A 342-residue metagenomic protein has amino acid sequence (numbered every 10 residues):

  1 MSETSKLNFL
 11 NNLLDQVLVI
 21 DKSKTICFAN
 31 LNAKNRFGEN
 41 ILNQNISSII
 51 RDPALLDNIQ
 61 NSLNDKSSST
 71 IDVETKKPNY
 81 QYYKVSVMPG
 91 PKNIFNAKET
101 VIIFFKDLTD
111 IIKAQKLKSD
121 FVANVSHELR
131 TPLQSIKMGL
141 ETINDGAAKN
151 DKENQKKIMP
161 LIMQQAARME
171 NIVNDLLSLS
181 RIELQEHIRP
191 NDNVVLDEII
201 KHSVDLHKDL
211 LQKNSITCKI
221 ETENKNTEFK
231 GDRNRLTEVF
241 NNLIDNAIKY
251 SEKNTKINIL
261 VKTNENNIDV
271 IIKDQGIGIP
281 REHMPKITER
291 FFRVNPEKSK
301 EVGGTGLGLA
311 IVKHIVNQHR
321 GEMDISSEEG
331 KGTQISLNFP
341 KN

Functional and structural regions predicted by a protein language model:
M1-A33: Sensory modules in modular signal-transduction proteins
N45-D110: PAS-family sensory/regulatory modules and their coupling/dimerization elements
Q164-M169: Short alpha-helical segment of the dimerization/phosphotransfer core of two-component systems
L184-P190, E228-G231: Conserved micro-motifs of the catalytic ATP-binding
D192-N193, Q212, T217-T227: Conserved catalytic submotifs in the C-terminal HATPase_c
L196, G278-E289: Short helix N-cap motif at coil->helix boundaries in the Bergerat
R320-G321: Conserved glycine-rich
